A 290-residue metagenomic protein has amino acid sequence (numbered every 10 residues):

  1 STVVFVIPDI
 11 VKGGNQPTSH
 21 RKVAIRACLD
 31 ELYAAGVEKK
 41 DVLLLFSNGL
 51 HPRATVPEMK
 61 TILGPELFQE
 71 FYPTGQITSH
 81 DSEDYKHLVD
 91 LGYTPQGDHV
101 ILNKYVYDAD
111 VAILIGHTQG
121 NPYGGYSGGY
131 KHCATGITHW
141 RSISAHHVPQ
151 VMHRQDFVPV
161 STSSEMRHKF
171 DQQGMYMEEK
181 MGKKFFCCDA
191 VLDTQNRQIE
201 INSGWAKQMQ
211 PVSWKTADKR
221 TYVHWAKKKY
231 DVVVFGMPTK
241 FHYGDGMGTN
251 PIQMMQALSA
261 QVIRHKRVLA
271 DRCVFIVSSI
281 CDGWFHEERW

Functional and structural regions predicted by a protein language model:
T2-Q16, L43-L50, V234: Short glycine-rich or small-residue beta-strand-to-loop segments that form or flank ligand, phosphate, metal/Fe-S
G14-V37, A257-V268: Histidine-anchored nucleotide/phosphate-binding helix
G36-G49, V274-I280: Short internal beta-strands
L43-P57, S82-H87, N196: Short, conserved secondary-structure transition motifs
K60-T74, H286-W290: Acidic, Ser/Thr-rich peripheral helices and adjacent loops at domain boundaries
F68-K229, G236-T239, A257-V262, R267: Conserved, well-structured core segments that form the ligand-binding/active-site neighborhood of functional domains
G246-W290: C-terminal catalytic subdomain
